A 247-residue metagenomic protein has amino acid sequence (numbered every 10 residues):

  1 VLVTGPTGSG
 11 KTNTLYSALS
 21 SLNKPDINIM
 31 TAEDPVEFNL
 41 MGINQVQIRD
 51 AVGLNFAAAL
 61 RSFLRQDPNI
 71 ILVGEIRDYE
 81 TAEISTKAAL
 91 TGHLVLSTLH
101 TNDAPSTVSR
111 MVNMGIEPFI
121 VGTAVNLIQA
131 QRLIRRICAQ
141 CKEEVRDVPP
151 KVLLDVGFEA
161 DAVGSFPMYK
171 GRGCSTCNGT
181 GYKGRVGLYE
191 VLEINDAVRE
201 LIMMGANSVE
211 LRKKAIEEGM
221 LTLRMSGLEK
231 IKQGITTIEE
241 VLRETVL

Functional and structural regions predicted by a protein language model:
V1-L247: Short, flexible helix-loop junctions that flank or precede catalytic/ligand sites
